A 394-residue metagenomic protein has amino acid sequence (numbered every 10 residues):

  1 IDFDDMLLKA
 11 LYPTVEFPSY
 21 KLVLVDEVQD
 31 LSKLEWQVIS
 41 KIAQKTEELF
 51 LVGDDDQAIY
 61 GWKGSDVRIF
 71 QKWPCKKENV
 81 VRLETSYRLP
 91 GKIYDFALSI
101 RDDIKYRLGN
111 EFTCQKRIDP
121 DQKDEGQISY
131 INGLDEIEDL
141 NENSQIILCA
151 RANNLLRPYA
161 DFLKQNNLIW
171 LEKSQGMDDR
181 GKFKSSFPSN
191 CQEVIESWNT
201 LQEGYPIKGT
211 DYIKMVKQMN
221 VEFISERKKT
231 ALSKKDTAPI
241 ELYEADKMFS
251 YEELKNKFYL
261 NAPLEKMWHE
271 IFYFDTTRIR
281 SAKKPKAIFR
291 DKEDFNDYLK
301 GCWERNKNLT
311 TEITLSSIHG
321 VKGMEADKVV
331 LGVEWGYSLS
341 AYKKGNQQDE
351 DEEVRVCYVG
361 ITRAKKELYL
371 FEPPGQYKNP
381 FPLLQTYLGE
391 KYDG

Functional and structural regions predicted by a protein language model:
I1-G394: The feature marks helicase ATPase cores and/or their adjacent C-terminal helical subdomains in SF1/SF2/AAA+ helicases
